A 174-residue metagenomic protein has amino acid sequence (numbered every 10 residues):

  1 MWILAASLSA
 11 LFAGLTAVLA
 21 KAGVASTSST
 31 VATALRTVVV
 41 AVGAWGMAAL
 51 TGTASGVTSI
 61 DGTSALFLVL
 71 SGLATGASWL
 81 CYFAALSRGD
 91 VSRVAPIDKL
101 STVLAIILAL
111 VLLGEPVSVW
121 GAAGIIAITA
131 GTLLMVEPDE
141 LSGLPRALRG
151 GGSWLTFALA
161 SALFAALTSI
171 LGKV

Functional and structural regions predicted by a protein language model:
M1-L8, V103-L163: Juxtamembrane helix-loop boundary signature in multi-pass membrane transporters
W2-S9, A48, S55-C81, G150-L163: Loop-to-transmembrane-helix transition segments
A10-G14, V18, W45, G72-A77 (+5 more regions): Hydrophobic/small/kink-forming positions within alpha-helical transmembrane segments of polytopic membrane proteins
L15-V40, T53-T58, F164-V174: Juxtamembrane helix-loop-helix junctions in multi-pass membrane proteins
K21, F83, A109-L110, K173: Small-residue-mediated transmembrane helix hinge/kink sites in multi-pass secondary transporters
A25-A32, C81-I97, V174: Structural motif at transmembrane-helix junctions in multi-pass transporters
V38-G46, I97-V111: Alpha-helical transmembrane segments of compact multi-pass small-molecule transporters, enriched in specific families
A41-D61, L133-P145, V174: Membrane-interface helix-cap regions at the ends of transmembrane helices in multi-pass membrane proteins
